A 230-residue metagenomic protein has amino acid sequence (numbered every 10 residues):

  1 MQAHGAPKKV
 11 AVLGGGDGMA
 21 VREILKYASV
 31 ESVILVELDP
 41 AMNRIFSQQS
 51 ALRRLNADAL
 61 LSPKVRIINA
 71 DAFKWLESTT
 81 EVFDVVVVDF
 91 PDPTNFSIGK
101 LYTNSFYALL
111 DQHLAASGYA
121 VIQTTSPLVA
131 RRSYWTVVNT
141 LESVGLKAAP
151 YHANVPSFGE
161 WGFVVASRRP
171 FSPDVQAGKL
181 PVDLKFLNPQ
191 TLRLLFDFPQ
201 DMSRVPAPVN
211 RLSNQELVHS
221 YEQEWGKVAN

Functional and structural regions predicted by a protein language model:
M1-Q2, F73, S78, K147-N230: Soluble small-group transferase modules, centered on the S-adenosyl donor enzyme superfamily
M1-V121, P127-V137, E142-V144, S157-G159: The AdoMet/dcAdoMet-binding core of the Class I SAM-like
